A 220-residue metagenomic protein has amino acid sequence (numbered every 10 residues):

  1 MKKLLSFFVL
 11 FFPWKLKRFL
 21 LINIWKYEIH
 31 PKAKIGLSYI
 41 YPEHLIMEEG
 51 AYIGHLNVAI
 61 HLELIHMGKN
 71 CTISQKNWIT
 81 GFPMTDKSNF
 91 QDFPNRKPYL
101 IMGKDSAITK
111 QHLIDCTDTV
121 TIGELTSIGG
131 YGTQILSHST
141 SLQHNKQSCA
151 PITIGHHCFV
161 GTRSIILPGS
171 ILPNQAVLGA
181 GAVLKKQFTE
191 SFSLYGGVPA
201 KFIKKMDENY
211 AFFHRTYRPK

Functional and structural regions predicted by a protein language model:
M1-Q134, H156-H157, R163-I166, N174 (+2 more regions): Domain-scale signature associated with acetyltransferase and cell-envelope carbohydrate enzymes
N95-R96, S148-A150: Replace "Gram-negative outer membrane beta-barrel proteins" with "bacterial and organellar outer membrane beta-barrel
T117, H144-K146, G169: Short histidine-centered beta-strand/loop micro-motifs that create catalytic or ligand/metal-coordination sites
G132-C149, H157: A contiguous binding-surface segment within folded domains or other stable secondary-structure elements
S139, Q187-F188: Nucleotide-sugar donor-binding loop of glycosyltransferases
L142-Q143, P168, S191-F192: Short glycine/proline-enriched, acidic/aromatic patches that form the donor-sugar handling elements
S170, A182, F188: Short beta-to-alpha loop/turn elements within the nucleotide-binding domains of ABC transporters
